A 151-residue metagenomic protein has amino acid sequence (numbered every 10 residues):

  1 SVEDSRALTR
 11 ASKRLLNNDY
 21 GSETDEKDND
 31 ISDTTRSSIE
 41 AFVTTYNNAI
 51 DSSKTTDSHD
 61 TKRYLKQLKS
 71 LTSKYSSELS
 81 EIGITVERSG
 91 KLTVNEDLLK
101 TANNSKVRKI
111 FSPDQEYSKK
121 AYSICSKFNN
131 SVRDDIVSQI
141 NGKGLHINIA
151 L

Functional and structural regions predicted by a protein language model:
S1-L151: Polar, low-complexity export/assembly segments characteristic of proteins that are secreted or assemble on the cell
